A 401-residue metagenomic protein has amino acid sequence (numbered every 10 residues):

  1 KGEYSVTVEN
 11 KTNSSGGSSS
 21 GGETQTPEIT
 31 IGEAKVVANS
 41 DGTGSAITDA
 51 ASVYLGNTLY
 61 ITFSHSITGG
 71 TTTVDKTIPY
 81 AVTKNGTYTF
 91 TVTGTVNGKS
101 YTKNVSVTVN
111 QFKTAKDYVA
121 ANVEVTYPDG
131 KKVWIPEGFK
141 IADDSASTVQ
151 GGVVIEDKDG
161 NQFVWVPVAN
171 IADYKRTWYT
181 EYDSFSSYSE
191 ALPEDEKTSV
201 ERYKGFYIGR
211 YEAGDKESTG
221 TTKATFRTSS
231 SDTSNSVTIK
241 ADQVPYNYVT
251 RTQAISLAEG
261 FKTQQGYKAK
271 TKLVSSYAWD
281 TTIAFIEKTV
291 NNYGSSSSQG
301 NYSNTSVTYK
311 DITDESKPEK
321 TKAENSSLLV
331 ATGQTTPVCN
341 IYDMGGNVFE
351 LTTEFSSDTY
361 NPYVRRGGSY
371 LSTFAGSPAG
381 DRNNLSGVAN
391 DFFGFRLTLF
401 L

Functional and structural regions predicted by a protein language model:
G2-N10, Y101-N110: C-terminal edge beta-strand
K11-E28: Ser/Thr/Gly/Pro-rich low-complexity, disordered linker/stalk segments of secreted and cell-surface proteins
Q25-S52: Short, solvent-exposed loop/edge segments of extracellular or virion-exposed proteins
S52, T68-N97: Serine/threonine-rich, repeat-prone extracellular segments and beta-strand-based repeat modules of secreted/surface
F112-Y174, T271: GGW-centered surface loops in extracellular recognition modules
D159-G160, Y182-D343: Short aromatic-cysteine micro-motif
A169-I171, Y211-D215, T353-D358, Y370 (+1 more regions): Acidic glycine-/aspartate-rich tracts in secreted/extracellular proteins
Y248-K262, A269-K270, V274, T335-T336 (+1 more regions): Disulfide-stabilized, aromatic/cysteine-rich ligand-recognition loop
